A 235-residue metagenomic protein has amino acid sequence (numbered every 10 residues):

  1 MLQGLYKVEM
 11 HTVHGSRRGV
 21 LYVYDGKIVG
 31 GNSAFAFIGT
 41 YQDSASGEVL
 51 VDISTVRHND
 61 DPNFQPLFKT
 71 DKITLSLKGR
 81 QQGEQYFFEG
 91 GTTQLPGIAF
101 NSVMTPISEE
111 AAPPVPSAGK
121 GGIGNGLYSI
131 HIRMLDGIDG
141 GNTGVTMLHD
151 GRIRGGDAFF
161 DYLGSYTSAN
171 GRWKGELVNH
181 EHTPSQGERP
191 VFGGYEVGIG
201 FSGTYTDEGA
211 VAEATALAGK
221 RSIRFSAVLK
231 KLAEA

Functional and structural regions predicted by a protein language model:
M1-G15, F88-G90, P113-I138: Tryptophan-anchored aromatic micro-motifs
T12, T55-N59, G79-G83, Q94 (+3 more regions): Beta-strand elements of well-folded, non-transmembrane domains
H14-N59, G137-K174, V178-T183, K220: N-terminal glycine/threonine-rich, aromatic-flanked beta-hairpin/loop signature
R17-V20, F64-L67, G140-G144, G187-R189 (+2 more regions): Short, tandemly repeated low-complexity microdomains enriched for cysteine and small residues
L21-Y22, I38-Q42, I73-R80, S102-T105 (+4 more regions): Hydrophobic/aromatic beta-strand elements that line small-molecule binding cavities or substrate pockets in beta-rich
D43-S44, F87, T92-A118, S168-N170 (+1 more regions): Edge beta-strand at a domain terminus
T55-L77, L177-S202: An anionic, turn-rich surface loop/hairpin at beta-sheet edges that serves as a generic interaction/coordination patch
K69, I73-K78, Q82-F87, Q94 (+4 more regions): A beta-strand edge to alpha-helix "cap/lid" segment located at domain peripheries
